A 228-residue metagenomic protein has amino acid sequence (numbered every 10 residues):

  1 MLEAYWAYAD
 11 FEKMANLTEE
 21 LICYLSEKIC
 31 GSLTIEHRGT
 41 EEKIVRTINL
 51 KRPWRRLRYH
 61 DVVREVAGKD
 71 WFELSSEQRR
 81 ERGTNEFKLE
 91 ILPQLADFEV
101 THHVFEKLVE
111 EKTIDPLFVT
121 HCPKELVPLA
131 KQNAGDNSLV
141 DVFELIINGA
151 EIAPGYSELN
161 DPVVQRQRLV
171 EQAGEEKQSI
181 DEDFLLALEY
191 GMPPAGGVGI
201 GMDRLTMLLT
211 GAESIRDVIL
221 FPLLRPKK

Functional and structural regions predicted by a protein language model:
M1-S26, P53-K228: A translation/RNA-centric and nucleic-acid-associated enzymatic feature enriched in Class II aminoacyl-tRNA synthetases
I29-E41: Short, glycine/acidic-rich hinge or "gate" loops at secondary-structure transitions that mediate conformational
R38, I44, I146-N148: Short strand-coil-strand connectors
R46-L50: Conserved short loop/turn motifs at secondary-structure junctions
